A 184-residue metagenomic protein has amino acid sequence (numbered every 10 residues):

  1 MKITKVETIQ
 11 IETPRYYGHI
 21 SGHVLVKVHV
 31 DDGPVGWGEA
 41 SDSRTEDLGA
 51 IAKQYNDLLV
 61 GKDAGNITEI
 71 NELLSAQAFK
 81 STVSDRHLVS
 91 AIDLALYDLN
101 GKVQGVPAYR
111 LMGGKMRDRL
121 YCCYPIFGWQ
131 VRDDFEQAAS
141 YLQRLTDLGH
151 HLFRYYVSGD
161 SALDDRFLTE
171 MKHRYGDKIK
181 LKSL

Functional and structural regions predicted by a protein language model:
M1, S90, L148: Structured loop/turn residues at beta-strand edges in well-structured enzyme cores
M1-S41, Q54: Structured beta-strand/loop patches that form or line metal/cofactor-binding pockets in enzymes
P14-Y16, V83, Q130-D133: A generic structural signal for short coil/turn motifs at secondary-structure boundaries
H19-S21, H87, K115: Short coil/turn motifs at beta-sheet boundaries
H29-V103: Metal- or metallocofactor-binding catalytic centers and their adjacent structured scaffolds across diverse enzyme
D93-Q130: Glycine-rich, aromatic-flanked loop segments that form ligand/cofactor-binding clefts across common enzyme folds
D118-L184: Metal-dependent enolase-superfamily TIM-barrel catalytic cores that perform enediolate-based chemistry
